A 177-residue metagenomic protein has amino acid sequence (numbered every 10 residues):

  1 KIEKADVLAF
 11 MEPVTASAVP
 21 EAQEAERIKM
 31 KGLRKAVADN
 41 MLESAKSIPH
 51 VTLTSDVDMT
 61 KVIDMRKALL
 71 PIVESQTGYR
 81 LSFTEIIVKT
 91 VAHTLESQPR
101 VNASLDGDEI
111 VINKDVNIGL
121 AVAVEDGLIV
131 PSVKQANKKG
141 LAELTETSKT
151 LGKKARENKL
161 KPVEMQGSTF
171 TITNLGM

Functional and structural regions predicted by a protein language model:
K1-M177: C-terminal catalytic/motor cores of large multi-domain enzyme assemblies
